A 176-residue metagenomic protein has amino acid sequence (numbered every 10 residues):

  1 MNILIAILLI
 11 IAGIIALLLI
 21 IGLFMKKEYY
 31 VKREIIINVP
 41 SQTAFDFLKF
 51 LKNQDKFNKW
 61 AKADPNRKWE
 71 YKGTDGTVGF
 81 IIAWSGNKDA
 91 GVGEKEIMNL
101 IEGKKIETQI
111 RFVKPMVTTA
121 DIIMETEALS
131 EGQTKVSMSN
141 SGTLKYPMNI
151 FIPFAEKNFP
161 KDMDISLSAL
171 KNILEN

Functional and structural regions predicted by a protein language model:
N2-E70: Hydrophobic ligand-binding cavity/cleft-lining segments
Y30-K32, A90-K95, T118-I123: Short, surface-exposed coil-to-beta transition loops
E34-N38, A83-S85, E96, E107-Q109 (+1 more regions): Generic structural detector for well-ordered beta-strands
P40, L100-G103, L129: Residue-level recognition of beta-strand microenvironments
S41, L48-Q54, E94, I123 (+2 more regions): Extracytoplasmic/secreted envelope proteins and their assembly/folding machinery, especially bacterial periplasmic
N53-E94, G103: Short beta-edge strand/loop motif at the mouth of beta-sheet-based domains
K68-W69, S168-N176: Short, highly charged C-terminal tails/helix-capping segments
E107-K161, I165, L170-N172: Beta-strand/loop substructures that line and gate deep hydrophobic ligand-binding cavities in soluble
